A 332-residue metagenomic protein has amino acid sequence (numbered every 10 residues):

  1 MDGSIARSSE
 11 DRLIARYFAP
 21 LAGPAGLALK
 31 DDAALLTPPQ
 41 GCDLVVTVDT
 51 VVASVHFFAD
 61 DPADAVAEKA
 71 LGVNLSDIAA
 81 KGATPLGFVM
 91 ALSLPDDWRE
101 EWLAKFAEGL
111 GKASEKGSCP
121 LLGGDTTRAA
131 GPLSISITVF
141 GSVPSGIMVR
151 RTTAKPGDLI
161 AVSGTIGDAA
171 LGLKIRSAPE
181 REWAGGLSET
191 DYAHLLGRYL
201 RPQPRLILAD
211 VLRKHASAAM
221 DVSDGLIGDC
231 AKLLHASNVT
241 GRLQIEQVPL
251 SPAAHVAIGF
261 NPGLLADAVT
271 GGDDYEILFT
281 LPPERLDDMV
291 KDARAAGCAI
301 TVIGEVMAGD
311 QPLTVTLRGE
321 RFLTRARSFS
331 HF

Functional and structural regions predicted by a protein language model:
M1-A19, P62, P95-L122, R128-I135 (+3 more regions): Glycine-/charge-enriched secondary-structure boundary and capping motifs
M1-A65, K81, M90, E108 (+1 more regions): Extreme N-terminal cap/leader segments of soluble proteins
P38-Q40, L44, V51-V52, P85-P179 (+1 more regions): Glycine-rich anion-binding loops of enzyme active sites
A63-G87, E108-K116, I207, V211 (+1 more regions): Small-aliphatic-rich amphipathic alpha-helix that forms the alpha element of a beta-alpha
M148, G172, L208, C230 (+1 more regions): Hydrophobic side chains in well-ordered alpha-helices
L171-E189, A193: Short, compositionally biased
S188-K232: Polyanion-binding loop/helix "lid" in catalytic or ligand-binding cores
